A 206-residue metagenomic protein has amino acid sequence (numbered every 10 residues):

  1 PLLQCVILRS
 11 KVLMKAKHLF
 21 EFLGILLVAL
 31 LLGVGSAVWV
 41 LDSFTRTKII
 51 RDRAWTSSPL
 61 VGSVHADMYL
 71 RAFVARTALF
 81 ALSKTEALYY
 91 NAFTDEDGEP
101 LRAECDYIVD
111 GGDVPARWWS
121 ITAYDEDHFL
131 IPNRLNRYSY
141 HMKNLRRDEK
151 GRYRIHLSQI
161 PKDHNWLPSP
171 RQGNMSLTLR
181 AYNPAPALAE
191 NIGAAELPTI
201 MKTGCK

Functional and structural regions predicted by a protein language model:
I7-K206: A compositional/structural signature for long, glycine/proline-rich flexible linkers and loops on extracytoplasmic
